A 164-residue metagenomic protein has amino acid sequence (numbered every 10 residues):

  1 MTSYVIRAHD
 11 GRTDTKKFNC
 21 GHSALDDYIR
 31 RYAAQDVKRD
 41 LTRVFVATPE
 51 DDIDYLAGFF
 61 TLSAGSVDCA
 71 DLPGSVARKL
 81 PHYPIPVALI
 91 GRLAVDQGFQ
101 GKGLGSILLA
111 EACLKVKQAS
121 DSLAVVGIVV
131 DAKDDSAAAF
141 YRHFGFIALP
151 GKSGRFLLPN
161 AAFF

Functional and structural regions predicted by a protein language model:
M1-Q35, R39, V44, D54-Y55: Short amphipathic alpha-helix that is part of the acyltransferase structural core
D40-S66, D71: Conserved beta-hairpin
D52, L56-G58, Y83-P84, F99 (+4 more regions): Short Lys/Arg-rich amphipathic alpha-helical segments
F59-R92: Conserved acyl-donor/pantetheine-binding loop and adjacent beta-alpha core of acyl/acetyltransferases and related
G91-G101: A short, internal acetyl-CoA/4′-phosphopantetheine-binding micro-motif in the GNAT/acyltransferase core
G101-K115: Conserved acetyl-CoA-binding loop-helix of GNAT-fold acetyltransferases
L109, D134-A137, S153-N160: Short glycine/proline-centered loop/turn elements that form peptide/ligand docking sites
K117, L123-A124, D131-G151: Conserved active-site alpha-helix within GNAT-family acetyltransferase domains
